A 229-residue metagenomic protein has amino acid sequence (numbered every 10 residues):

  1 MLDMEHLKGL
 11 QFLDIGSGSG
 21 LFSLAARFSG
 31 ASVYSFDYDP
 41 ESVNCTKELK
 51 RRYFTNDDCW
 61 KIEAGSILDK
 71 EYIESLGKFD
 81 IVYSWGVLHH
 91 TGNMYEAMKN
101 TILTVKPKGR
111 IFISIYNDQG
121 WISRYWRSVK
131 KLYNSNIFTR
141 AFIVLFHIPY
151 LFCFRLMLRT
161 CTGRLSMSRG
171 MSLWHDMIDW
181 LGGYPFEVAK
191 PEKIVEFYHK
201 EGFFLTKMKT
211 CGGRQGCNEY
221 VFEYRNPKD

Functional and structural regions predicted by a protein language model:
M1-G9: Conserved alpha-helix/loop element of class I SAM-dependent methyltransferases that forms part of the SAM/SAH-binding
L10-G18: Conserved class I S-adenosyl-L-methionine
L21, A25-D69: Class I SAM-dependent methyltransferase SAM/SAH-binding core
Y72-I81: A short acidic, Gly/Pro-enriched loop at the edge of an enzyme's catalytic core that lines a small-molecule cofactor
I81-G92: A short SAM/SAH-binding and catalytic strip from SAM-dependent methyltransferases
Y95-P107: A short glycine-rich, Lys/Arg-flanked "PGG" loop and its adjoining helix->strand segment in the class I
K108-I115: Conserved beta-strand signature within the Rossmann-like core of class I S-adenosyl-L-methionine
P185-E201: Short alpha-helix
